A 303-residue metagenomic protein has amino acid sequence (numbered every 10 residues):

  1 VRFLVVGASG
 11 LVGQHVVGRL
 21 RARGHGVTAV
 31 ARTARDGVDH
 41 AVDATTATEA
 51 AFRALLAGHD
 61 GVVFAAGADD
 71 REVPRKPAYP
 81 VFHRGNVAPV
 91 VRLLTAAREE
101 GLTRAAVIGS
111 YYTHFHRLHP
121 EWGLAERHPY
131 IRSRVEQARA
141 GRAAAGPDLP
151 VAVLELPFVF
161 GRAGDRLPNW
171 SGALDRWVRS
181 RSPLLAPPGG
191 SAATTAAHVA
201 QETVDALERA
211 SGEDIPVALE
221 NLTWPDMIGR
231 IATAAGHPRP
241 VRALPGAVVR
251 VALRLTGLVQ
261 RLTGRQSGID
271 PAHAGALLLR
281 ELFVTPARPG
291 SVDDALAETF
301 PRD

Functional and structural regions predicted by a protein language model:
F3-R23: N-terminal Rossmann NAD(P)H-binding glycine-rich loop of SDR-like oxidoreductase domains
V30-A34: N-terminal Rossmann-fold cofactor-binding loop
R35-D36, V42-A88: NAD(P)H-binding glycine-rich loop region in Rossmannoid oxidoreductase-like domains and their noncatalytic homologs
A88-S133: Conserved Rossmann-fold NAD(P)-dependent oxidoreductase catalytic core, especially the SDR/UDP-sugar
E121-A218: Oxidoreductase cofactor-interface core, primarily capturing Rossmann-like NAD(P)-dependent enzymes
W224, I228-L279: Terminal hydrophobic/aromatic helix or amphipathic segment near a protein terminus
G275-D303: Amphipathic terminal alpha-helices
